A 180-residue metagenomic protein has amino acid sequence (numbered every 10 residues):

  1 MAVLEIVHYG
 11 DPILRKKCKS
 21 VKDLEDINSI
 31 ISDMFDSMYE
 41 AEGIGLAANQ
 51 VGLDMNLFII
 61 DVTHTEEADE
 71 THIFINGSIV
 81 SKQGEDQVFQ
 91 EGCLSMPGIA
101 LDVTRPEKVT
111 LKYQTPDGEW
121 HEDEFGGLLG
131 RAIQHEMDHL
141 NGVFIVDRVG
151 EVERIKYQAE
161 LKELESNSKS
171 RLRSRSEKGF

Functional and structural regions predicted by a protein language model:
M1-F180: Positively charged
